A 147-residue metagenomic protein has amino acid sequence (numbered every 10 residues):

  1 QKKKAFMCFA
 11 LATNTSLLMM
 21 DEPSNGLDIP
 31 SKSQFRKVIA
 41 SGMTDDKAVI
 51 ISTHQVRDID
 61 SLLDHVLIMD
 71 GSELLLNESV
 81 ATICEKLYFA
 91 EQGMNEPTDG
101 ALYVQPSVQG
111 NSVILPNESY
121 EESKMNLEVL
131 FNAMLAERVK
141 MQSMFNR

Functional and structural regions predicted by a protein language model:
F6-M7: Hydrophobic anchor residue at the start of the ABC signature
N14: Conserved catalytic motifs of ABC-family nucleotide-binding domains
L18-E22: Catalytic Walker B motif of ABC-type/P-loop ATPase nucleotide-binding domains
N25-L27: ABC ATPase nucleotide-binding domain "signature" loop
I29-S31: Helix N-cap at the start of a conserved alpha-helix in ABC-type nucleotide-binding domains
Q34-I114: ABC transporter nucleotide-binding domain
L102-R147: C-terminal coupling/interaction segments
